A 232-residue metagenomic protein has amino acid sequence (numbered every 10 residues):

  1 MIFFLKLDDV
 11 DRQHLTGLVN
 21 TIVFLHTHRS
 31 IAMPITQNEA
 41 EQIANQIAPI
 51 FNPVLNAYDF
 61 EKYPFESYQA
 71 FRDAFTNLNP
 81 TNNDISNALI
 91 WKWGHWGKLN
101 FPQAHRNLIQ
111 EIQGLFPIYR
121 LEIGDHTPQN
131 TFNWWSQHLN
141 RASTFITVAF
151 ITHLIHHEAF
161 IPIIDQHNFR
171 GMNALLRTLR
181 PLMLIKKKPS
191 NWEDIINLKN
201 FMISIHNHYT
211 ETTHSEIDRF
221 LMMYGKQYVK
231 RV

Functional and structural regions predicted by a protein language model:
M1-F4, R12-L15, S86, H105 (+2 more regions): Generic N-terminal initiation segments characterized by hydrophobic and/or small/turn-forming residues
F3-F71, N79, N83, P162-V232: C-terminal accessory module of base-excision DNA glycosylases/AP lyases that mediates lesion recognition and DNA
I22, I31, A40-S136: Long, highly charged, low-complexity intrinsically disordered interaction regions that mediate electrostatic DNA/RNA
H95-W96, H157, M223-Q227: A short structural micro-motif
F116-I123, H138-L139, F160, L176 (+1 more regions): Generic hydrophobic, helix-prone segments enriched in Leu/Val/Ile
F132-H157: Helix-hairpin-helix
